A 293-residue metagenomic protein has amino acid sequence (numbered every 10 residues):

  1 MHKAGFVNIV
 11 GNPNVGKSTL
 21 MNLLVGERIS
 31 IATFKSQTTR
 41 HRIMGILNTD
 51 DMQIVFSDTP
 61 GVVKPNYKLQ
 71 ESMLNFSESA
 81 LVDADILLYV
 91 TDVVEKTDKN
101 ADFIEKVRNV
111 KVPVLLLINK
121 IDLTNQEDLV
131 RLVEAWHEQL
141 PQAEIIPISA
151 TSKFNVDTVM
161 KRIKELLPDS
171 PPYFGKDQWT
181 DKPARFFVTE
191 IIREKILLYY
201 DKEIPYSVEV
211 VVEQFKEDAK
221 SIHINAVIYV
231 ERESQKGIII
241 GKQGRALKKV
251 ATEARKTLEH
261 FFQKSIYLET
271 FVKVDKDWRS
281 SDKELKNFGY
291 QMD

Functional and structural regions predicted by a protein language model:
M1-N75, S79-L81: Conserved G1/Walker A P-loop phosphate-binding module
G16, N155, A246: Conserved glycine(s) of the Walker
E27, I46-D50, A84-L87, V94 (+8 more regions): Conserved, well-folded catalytic cores of nucleic-acid-processing and energy-transducing macromolecular machines
T39, V62-K64, K96-T97, T124-N125 (+1 more regions): Catalytic P-loop NTPase motifs of RecA-like helicase/translocase cores
D51, N75-A143, K216-D218: Conserved C-terminal guanine-recognition region of P-loop GTPase G domains, centered on the G4
D58, N119, S149: Active-site glycine-centered loops adjacent to acidic/histidine catalytic or metal-binding residues that shape
P113, D122-T180: Canonical P-loop GTPase G-domain recognition
A184-D293: P-loop NTP-binding site
